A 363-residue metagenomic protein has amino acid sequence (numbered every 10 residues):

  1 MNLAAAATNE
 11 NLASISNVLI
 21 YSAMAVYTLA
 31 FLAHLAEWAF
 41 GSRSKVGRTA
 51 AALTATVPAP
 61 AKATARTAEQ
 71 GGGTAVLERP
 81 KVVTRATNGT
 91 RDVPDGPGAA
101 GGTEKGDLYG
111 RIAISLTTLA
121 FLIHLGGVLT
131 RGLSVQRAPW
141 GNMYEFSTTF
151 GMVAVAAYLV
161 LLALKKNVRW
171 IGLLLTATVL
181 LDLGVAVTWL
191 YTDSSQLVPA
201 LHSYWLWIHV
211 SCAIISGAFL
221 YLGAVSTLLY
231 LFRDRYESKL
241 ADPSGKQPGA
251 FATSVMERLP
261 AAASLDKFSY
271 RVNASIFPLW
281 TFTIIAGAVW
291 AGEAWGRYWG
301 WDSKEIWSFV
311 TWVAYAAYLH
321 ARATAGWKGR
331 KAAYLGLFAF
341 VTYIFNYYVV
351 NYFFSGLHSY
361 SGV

Functional and structural regions predicted by a protein language model:
M1-V363: Polytopic transmembrane helical bundles with strong interfacial aromatic enrichment
